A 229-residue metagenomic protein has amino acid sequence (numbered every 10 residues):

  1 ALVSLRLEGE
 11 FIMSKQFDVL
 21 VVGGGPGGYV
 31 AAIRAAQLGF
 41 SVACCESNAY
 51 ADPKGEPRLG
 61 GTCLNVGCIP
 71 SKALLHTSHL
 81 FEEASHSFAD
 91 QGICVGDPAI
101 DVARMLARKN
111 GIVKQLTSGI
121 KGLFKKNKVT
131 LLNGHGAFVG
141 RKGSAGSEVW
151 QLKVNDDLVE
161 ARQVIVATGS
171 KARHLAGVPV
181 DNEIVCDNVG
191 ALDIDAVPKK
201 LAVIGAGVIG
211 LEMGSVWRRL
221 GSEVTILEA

Functional and structural regions predicted by a protein language model:
A1-I12: Short, Lys/Arg-enriched N-terminal segments with co-localized hydrophobic residues within the first ~10-30 amino acids
S14-F17, I33-F40, C44-V197: Glycine-rich flavin
S14-G27, V197-I204: Beta1/beta-strand and adjacent pyrophosphate-binding region of the FAD-binding site in flavoprotein oxidoreductases
V19-C44, G210-R218: N-terminal Rossmann-like FAD-binding beta1-loop-alpha1 element of flavoenzymes
G23-G28, D156, G169, G205-G210 (+1 more regions): Conserved phosphate-binding and hydrolysis motifs of nucleotide-dependent enzymes
D195-A229: Rossmann-like NAD(P)H-binding beta-loop-alpha module
